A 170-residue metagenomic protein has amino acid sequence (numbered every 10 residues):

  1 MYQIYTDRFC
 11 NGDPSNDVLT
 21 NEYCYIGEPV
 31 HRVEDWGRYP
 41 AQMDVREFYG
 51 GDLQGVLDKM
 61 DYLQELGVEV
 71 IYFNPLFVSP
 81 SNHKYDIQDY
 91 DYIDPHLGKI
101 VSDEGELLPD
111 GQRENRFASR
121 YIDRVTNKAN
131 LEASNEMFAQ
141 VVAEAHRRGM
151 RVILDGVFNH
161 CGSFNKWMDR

Functional and structural regions predicted by a protein language model:
M1-R151, N159-D169: N-terminal structural segment of carbohydrate-active enzymes
